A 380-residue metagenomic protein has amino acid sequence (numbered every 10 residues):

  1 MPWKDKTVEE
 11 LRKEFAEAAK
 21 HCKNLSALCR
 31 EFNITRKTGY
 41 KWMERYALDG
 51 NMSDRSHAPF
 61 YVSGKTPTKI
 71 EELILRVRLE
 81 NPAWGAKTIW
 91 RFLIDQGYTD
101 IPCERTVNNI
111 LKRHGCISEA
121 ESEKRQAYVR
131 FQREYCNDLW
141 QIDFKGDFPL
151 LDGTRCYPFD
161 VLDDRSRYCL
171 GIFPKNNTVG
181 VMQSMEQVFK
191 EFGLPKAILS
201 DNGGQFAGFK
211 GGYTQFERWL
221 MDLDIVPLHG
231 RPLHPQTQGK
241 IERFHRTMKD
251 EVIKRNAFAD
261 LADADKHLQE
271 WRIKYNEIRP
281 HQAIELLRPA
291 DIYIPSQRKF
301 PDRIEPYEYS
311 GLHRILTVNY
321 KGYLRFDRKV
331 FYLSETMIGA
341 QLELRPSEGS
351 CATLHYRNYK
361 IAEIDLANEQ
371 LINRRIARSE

Functional and structural regions predicted by a protein language model:
W3, T7, L25-L79: Short, basic alpha-helical/linker "hinge" immediately adjacent to a nucleic-acid-recognition surface
F15, G39, I74, I89 (+12 more regions): Mobile genetic element proteins and their domesticated derivatives, centered on retroelements and DNA transposons
A18-A19, R78: Short helix-to-turn junction characteristic of helix-turn-helix DNA-binding domains, especially the helix
N51-I142, D147, T214, P289-Q297: Basic, flexible linker segments flanking DNA-binding modules in nucleic acid-interacting mobile-element proteins
T68, R105, N109-D163, Y168-G171 (+5 more regions): Mobile-element integrase/transposase regions, centering on the N-terminal DNA-binding/Zn-coordinating module
N176, K190-K210, R231-L233, E285-P289: Acidic/histidine-rich, metal-coordinating catalytic segments
F216-E285, A290-P301, E343, S347-E348: Charged alpha-helix within mobile-element recombinases
N276-E380: C-terminal, beta-rich DNA-binding module of retroviral/retroelements integrases
